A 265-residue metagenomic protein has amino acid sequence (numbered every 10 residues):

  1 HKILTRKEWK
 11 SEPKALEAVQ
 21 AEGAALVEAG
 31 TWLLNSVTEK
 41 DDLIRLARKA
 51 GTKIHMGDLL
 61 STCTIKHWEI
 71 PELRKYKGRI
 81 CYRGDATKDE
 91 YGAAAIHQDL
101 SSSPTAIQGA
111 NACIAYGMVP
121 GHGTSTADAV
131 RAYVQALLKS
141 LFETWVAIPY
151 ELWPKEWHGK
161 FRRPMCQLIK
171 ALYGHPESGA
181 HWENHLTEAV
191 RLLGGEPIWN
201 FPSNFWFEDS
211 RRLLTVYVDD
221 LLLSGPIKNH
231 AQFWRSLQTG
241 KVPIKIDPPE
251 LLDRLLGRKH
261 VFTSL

Functional and structural regions predicted by a protein language model:
H1-L265: Long, low-complexity, charge-biased intrinsically disordered regions
